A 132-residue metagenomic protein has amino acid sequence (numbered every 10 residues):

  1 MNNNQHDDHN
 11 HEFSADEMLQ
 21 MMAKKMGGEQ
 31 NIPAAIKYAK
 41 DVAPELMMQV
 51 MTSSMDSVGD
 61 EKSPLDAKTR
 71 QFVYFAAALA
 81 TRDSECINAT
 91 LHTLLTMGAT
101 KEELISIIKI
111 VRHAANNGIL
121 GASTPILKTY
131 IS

Functional and structural regions predicted by a protein language model:
M1-T69, A122-S132: Acidic, glycine/proline-rich low-complexity segments that act as flexible tails and inter-domain linkers
N4, E61-F72, C86, T93-L104: Amphipathic alpha-helical hairpins
K25, E29, S53, L79 (+2 more regions): Change "in soluble alpha/beta enzymes" to "in soluble alpha/beta proteins
A35, T69-A78, I107-V111: Alpha-helical scaffold segments that form or flank carboxylate-/histidine-based iron centers
M55, Y74, L91-L95, I108: Amphipathic alpha-helical segments within well-ordered protein domains
S57-E61, A76, A114: Alpha-helix C-capping/helix-to-loop hinge sites
V73-A89: Short, thiol/selenol-centered motifs that function as redox-active sites or metal-ligating centers
N117: Substrate/cofactor-recognition hotspot
